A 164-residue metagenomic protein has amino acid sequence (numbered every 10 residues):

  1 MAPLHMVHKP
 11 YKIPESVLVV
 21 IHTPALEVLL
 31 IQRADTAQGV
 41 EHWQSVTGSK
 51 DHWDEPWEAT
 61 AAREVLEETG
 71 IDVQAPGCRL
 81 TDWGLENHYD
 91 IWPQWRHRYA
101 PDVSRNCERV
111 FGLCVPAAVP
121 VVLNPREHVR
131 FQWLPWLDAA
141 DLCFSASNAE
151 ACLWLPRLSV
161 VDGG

Functional and structural regions predicted by a protein language model:
A2-T23, A100: Acidic, metal-coordinating catalytic segment for phosphate/diphosphate chemistry, firing primarily on the Nudix
E15-V17, L26, E108-R109, V129: Change "...and in nucleic-acid phosphodiester-cleaving endonucleases..." to "...and in nucleic-acid processing enzymes
L18-V20, L29-I31, R109-L113: Short, hydrophobic/aromatic-rich beta-strand segments within well-structured domains
H22-E27, T36-A37, H52, L85-D90 (+1 more regions): Short, charged/polar surface micro-motifs in flexible loops or helix N-caps
T23, E27-D72, R79: Conserved Nudix-box catalytic region and its N-terminal flanking loop in Nudix hydrolases and closely related
A37-E41, H97, S104-G164: Nudix hydrolase/Nudix homology domain
E64-E68, G77-C78, W154-G163: A general structural signal for short secondary-structure boundary/capping elements
G70-V119: Active-site segment of metal-dependent pyrophosphate-handling enzymes, primarily the Nudix hydrolase catalytic core
